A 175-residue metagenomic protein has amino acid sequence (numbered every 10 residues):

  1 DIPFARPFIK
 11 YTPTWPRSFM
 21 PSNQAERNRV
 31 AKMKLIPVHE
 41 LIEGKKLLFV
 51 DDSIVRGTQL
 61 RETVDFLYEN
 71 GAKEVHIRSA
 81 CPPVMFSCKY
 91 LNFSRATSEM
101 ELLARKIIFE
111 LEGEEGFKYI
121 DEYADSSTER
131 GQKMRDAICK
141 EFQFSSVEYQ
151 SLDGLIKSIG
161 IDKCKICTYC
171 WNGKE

Functional and structural regions predicted by a protein language model:
D1-E175: PRPP-associated nucleotide enzymes
